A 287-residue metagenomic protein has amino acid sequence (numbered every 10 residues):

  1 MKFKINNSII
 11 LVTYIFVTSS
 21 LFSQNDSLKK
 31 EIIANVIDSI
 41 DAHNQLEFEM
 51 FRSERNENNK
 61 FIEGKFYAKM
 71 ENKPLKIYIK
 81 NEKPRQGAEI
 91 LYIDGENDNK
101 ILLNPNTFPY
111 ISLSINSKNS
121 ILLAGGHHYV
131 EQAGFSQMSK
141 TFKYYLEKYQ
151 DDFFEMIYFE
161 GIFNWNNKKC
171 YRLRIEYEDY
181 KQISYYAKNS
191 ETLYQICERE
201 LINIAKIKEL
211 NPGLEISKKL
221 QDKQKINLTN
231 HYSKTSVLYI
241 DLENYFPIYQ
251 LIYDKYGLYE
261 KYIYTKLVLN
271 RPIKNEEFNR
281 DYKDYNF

Functional and structural regions predicted by a protein language model:
M1-I10: Bacterial N-terminal signal peptides that target proteins for export
I10-S19: Bacterial N-terminal signal peptides
Q24-S27, R55, R85, N97 (+10 more regions): Non-transmembrane domains of secretory- and envelope-associated proteins
L28-S112, I157: N-terminal mature ectodomain segment of secretory-pathway/periplasmic proteins
N44-E49, K73-Y78, N166-R174, N244-Q250: Short, hydrophobic/aromatic-rich segments at coil-to-beta transitions
I62-F66, A88-I90, I183, S236 (+1 more regions): Short beta-strand segments
C197: The alpha-helix within a helix-turn-helix
